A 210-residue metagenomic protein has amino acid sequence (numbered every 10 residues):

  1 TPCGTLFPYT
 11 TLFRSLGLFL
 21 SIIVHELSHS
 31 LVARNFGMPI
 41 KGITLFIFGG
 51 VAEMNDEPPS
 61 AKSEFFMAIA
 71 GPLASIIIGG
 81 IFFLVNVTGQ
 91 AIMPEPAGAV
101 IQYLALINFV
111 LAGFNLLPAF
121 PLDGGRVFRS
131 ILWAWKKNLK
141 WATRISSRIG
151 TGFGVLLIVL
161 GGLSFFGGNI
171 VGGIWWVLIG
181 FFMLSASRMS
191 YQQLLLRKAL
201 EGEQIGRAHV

Functional and structural regions predicted by a protein language model:
L6-H209: Hydrophobic transmembrane alpha-helices and their immediate loop junctions in multi-pass integral membrane proteins
